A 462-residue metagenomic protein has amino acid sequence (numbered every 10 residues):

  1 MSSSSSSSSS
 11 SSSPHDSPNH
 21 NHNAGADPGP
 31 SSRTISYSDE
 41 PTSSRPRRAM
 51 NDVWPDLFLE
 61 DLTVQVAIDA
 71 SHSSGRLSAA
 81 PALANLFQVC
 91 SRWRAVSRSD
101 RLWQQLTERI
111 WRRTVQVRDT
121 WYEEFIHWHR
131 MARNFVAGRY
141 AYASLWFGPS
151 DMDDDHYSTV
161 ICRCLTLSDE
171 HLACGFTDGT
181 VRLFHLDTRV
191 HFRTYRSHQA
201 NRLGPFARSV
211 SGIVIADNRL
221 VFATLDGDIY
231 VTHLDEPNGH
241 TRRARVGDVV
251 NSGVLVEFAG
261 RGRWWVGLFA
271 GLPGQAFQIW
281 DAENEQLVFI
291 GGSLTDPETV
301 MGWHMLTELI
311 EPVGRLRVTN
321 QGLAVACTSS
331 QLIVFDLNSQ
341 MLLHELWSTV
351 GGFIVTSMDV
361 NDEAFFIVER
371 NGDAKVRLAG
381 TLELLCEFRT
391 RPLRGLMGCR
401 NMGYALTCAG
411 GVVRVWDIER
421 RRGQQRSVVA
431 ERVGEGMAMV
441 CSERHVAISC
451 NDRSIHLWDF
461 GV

Functional and structural regions predicted by a protein language model:
S2-L203, S209, T295-E298: Intrinsically disordered, low-complexity acidic/Ser/Thr/Pro-rich linker and tail segments in large eukaryotic scaffolds
L145-H156, V190-G204, N238-D248, Q286-G291 (+4 more regions): A short beta-strand motif characteristic of beta-propeller blades
Y157-C164, R202-G212, G247-A259, E298-L316 (+3 more regions): Repeated scaffold domains used in trafficking and secretory/extracellular systems, primarily beta-propellers
L172-F176, L220-T224, W265-G271, R317 (+4 more regions): Conserved beta-strand element within WD40/beta-propeller blades
V181-H185, I229-D235, Q275-A282, F289-G291 (+4 more regions): WD40-repeat beta-propellers
E236-S339: Solenoidal tandem-repeat scaffolds enriched in leucines and small polar residues
I367-R370, F388-I418: Loop/turn-rich, solvent-exposed surfaces of beta-rich toroidal or solenoidal domains
G434-V462: Blade-level signature of beta-propeller repeat domains, shared across WD40, Kelch, NHL, RCC1 and BNR/Asp-box propellers
